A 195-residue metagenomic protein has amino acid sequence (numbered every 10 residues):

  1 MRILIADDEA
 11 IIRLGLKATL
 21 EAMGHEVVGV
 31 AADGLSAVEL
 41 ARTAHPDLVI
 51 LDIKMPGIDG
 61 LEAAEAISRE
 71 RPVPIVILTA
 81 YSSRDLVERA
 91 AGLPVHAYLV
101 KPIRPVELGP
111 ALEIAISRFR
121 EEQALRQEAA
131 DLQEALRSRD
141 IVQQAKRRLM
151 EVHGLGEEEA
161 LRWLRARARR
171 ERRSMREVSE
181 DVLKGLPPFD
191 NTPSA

Functional and structural regions predicted by a protein language model:
M1-I12, L16-L20: Conserved acidic segment of CheY-like receiver
D33-S36, I58-E62: Acidic catalytic/metal-coordinating carboxylates
E39, L61-P72: Short amphipathic alpha-helix used as the core "switch/output" element in two-component signaling
A44-I50: Active-site beta3 strand of CheY-like receiver
D52, T79: Active-site residues of response regulator receiver
M55: Receiver (REC) domain active-site loop signature in two-component systems and cognate sites in sensor histidine kinases
E62, S82-A97: Alpha4 helix (beta4-alpha4-beta5 surface) of REC/receiver domains from two-component response regulators
D85, I103-L112: C-terminal output helix
